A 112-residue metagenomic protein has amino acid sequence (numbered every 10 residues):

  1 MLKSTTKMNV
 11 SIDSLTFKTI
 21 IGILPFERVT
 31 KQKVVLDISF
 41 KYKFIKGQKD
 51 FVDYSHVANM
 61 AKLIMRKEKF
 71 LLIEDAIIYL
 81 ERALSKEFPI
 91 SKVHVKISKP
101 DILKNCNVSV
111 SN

Functional and structural regions predicted by a protein language model:
M1-N112: N-terminal, polar/charged subdomain of small-to-medium soluble alpha/beta proteins
